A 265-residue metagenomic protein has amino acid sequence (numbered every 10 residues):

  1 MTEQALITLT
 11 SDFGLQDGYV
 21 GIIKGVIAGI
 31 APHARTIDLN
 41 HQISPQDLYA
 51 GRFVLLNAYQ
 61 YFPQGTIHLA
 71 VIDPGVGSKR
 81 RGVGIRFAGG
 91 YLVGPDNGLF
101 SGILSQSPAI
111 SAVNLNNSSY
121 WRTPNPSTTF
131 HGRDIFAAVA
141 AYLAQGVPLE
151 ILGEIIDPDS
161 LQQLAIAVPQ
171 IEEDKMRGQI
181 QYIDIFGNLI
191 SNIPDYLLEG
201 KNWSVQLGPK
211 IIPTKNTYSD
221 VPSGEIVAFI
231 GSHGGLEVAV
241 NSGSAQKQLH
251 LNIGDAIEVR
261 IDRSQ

Functional and structural regions predicted by a protein language model:
M1-K79: N-terminal glycine-/serine-/threonine-rich phosphate-binding loop
A5-T8, A34-I37, T66-L69, G82-G84 (+9 more regions): Structural motif
G18, I22, A31, Q46 (+6 more regions): Conserved active-site and cofactor/substrate-binding residues in soluble primary-metabolism enzymes
I30, T36, A50, P63-G65 (+2 more regions): Active-site histidine-anchored catalytic micro-motif
I30-H33, A58-F62, Q106, Y142-E150 (+1 more regions): Change "in soluble alpha/beta enzymes" to "in soluble alpha/beta proteins
T123-N192: Anionic-ligand-binding alpha/beta catalytic cores of soluble enzymes and soluble regulatory domains that recognize
I190-H250: A conserved acidic, glycine/proline-rich C-terminal tail/linker
K247-Q265: Pepsin/retropepsin-fold aspartyl endopeptidases
